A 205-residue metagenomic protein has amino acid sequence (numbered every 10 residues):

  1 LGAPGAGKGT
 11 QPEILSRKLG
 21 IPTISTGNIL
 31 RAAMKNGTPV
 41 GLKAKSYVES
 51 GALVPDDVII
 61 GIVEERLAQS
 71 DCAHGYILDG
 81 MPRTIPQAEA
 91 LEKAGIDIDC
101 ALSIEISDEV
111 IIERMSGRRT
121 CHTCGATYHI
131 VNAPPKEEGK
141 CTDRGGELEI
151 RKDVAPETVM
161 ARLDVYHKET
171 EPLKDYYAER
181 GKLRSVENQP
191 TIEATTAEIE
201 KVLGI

Functional and structural regions predicted by a protein language model:
L1-I205: Glycine-rich phosphate-binding loop of ATP-dependent small-molecule kinases
